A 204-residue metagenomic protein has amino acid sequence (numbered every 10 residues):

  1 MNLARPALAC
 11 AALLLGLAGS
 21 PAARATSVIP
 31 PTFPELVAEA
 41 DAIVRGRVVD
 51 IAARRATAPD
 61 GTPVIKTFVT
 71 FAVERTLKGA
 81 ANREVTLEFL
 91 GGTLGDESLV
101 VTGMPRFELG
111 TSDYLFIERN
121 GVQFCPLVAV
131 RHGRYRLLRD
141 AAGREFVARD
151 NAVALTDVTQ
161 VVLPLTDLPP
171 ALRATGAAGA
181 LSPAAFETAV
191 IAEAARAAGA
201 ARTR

Functional and structural regions predicted by a protein language model:
M1-C10: Bacterial N-terminal signal peptides that target proteins for export
A9-A18: Bacterial N-terminal signal peptides
G19-R204: Transition segments tied to proteolytic processing and entry into folded domains
